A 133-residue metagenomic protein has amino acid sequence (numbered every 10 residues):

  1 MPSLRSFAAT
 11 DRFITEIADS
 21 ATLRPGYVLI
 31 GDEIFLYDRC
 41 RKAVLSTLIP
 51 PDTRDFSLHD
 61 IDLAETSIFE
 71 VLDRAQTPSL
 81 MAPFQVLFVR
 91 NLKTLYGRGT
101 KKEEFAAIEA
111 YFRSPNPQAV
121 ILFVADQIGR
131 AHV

Functional and structural regions predicted by a protein language model:
M1-I14, S20, V28, I34-D38 (+1 more regions): Non-catalytic interfacial helical region
P25: Active-site phosphate/pyrophosphate-binding segments
